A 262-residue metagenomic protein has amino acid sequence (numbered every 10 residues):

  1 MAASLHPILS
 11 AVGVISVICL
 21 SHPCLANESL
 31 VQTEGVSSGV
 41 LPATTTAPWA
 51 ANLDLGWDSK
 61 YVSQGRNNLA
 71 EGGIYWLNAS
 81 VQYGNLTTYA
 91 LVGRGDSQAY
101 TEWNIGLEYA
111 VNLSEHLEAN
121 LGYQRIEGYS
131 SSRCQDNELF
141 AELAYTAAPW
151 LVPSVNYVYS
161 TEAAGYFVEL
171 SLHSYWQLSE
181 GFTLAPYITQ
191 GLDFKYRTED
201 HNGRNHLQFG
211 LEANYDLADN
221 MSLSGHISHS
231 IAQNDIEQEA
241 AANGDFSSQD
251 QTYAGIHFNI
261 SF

Functional and structural regions predicted by a protein language model:
M1-A50: Cleavable N-terminal export/targeting peptides
T44-S59, T87-T88, T252, H257-I260: Transmembrane beta-strand segments of Gram-negative outer membrane beta-barrel proteins
A51, G84-A90, E115-L121, A148-V155 (+2 more regions): Repeated loop/turn-to-beta-strand initiation elements of outer-membrane beta-barrel proteins
A51-L53, G73-A79, W103-I105, A119 (+4 more regions): Hydrophobic, lipid-facing positions within transmembrane beta-strands of outer-membrane proteins
W57-S63, Y83-N85, V92-D96, V111 (+7 more regions): Transmembrane beta-strands of outer-membrane beta-barrel pores
S63-G73, R94-W103, E127-D136, V158-E169 (+2 more regions): Solvent-exposed loop/turn segments connecting transmembrane beta-strands in outer-membrane beta-barrel proteins
D136-H206, Y215: Detector for outer-membrane/organellar transmembrane beta-barrel domains, recognizing the amphipathic beta-strand
N214-D216, S222, S248-F262: Outer-membrane beta-barrel "beta-signal"
